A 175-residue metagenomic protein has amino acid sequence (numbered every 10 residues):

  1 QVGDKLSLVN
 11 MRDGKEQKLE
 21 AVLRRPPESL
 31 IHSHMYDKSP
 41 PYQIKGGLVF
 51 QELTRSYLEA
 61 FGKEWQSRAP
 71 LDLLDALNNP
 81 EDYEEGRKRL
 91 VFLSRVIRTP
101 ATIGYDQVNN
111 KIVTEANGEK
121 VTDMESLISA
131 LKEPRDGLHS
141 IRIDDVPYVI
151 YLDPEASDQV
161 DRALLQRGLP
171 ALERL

Functional and structural regions predicted by a protein language model:
Q1-L175: C-terminal recognition in membrane/secretory proteostasis and scaffolding
